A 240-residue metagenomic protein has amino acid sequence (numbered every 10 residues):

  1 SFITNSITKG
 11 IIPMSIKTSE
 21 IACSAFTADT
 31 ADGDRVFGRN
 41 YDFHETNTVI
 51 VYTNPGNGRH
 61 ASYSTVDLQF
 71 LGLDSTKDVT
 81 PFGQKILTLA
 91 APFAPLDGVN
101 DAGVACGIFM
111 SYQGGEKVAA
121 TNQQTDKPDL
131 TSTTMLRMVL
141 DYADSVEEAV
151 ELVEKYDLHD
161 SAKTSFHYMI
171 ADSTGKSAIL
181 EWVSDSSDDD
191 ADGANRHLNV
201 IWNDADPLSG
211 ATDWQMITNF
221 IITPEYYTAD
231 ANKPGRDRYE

Functional and structural regions predicted by a protein language model:
S1-F93, D97-G98, F109-D141, F166 (+1 more regions): C-terminal, well-structured catalytic/ligand-binding subdomain of enzymes
D101-A102, L140-E147: A short, structured loop/turn motif at beta-sheet edges
T125, D157-K163: A short, hydrophobic/aromatic-rich structural module that often spans a beta strand with its adjoining loop
V146-D157: Short, well-structured alpha-helical segments that form the helix of a local strand-helix-strand
V150, S161-Y168: Surface-exposed patches in mature extracellular/periplasmic domains of secreted proteins
